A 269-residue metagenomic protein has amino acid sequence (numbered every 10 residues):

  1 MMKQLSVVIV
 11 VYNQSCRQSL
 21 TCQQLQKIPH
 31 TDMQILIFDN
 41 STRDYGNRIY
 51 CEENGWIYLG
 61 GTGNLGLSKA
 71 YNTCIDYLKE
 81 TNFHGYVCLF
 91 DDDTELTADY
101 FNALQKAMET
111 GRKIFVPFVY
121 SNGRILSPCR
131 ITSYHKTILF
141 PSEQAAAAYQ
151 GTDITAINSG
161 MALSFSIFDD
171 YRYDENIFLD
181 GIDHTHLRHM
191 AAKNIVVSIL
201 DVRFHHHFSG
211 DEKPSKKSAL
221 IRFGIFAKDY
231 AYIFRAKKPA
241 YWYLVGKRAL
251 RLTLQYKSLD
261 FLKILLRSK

Functional and structural regions predicted by a protein language model:
I9-P29: Short, well-formed alpha-helical segments that are part of the catalytic scaffolds of diverse glycosyltransferases
C16, I37-N47, G63, T94: A conserved acidic beta->alpha catalytic loop
G61-L78: Glycine-rich, basic loop-to-helix element that forms the pyrophosphate-binding segment of sugar-nucleotide handling
H84-E95: Short beta-strand-to-loop acidic/aromatic patch adjacent to the donor-nucleotide binding site
F115-I131: Short beta-strand-to-loop element that shapes/binds the nucleotide-sugar donor at the catalytic cleft/hinge
T132-I154: Short, flexible, basic/aromatic active-site loop/helix in glycosyltransferases
T155-M161, S166-Y171, N176-D201: A short, conserved alpha-helix in the catalytic core of glycosyltransferases
K217-K269: Non-catalytic, C-terminal membrane-associated alpha-helical segments of glycosyltransferases
